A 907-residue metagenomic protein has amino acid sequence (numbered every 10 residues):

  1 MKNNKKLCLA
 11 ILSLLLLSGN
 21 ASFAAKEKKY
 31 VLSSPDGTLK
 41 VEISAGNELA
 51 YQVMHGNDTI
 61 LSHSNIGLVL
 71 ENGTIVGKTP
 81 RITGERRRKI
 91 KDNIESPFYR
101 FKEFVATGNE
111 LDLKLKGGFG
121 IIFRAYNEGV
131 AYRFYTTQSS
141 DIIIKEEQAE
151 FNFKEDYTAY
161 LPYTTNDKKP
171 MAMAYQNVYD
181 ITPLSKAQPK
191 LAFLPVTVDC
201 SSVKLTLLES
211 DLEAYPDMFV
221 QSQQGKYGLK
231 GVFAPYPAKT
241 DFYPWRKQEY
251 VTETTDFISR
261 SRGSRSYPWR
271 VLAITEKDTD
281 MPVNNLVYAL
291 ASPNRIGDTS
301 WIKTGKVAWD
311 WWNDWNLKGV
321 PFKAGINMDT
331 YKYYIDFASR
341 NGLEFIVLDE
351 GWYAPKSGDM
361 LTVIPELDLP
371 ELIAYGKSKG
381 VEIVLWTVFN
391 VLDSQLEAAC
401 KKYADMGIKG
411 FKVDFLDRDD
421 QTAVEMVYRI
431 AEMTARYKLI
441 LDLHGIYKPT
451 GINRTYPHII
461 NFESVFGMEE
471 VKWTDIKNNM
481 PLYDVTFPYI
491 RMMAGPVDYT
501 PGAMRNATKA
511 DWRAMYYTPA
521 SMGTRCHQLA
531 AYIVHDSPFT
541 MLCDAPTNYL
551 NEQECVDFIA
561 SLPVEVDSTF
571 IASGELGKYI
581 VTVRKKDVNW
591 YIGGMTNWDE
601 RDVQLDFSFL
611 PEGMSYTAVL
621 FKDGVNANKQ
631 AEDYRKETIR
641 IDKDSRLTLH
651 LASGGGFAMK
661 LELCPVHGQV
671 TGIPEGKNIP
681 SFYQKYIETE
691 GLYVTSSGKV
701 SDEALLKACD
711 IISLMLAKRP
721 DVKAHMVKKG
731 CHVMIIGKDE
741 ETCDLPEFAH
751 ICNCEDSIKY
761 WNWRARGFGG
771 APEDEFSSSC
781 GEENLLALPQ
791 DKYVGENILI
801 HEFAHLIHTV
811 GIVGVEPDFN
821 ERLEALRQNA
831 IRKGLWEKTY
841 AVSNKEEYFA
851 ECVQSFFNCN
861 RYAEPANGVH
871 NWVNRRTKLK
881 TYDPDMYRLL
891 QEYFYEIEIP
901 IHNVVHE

Functional and structural regions predicted by a protein language model:
K26-A289: N-terminal accessory beta-strand-rich subdomains and adjacent acidic, glycine-rich linkers that precede catalytic cores
R262-F337, N341: An acidic-aromatic substrate-binding cleft motif
L348-T524: Aromatic- and carboxylate-enriched substrate-binding clefts and catalytic-loop regions of carbohydrate-active enzymes
D544-Y591, N628-E632: Glycan-recognition and catalytic regions of carbohydrate-active enzymes
L576-E612, F657-A658: Carbohydrate-binding surface patches
I639-P665: C-terminal beta-strand-rich structural cap/linker in extracellular carbohydrate-active enzymes
N678, T695, N753-N784, L788-P789 (+1 more regions): Metalloprotease/metallohydrolase-associated module, dominated by Zn2+-dependent proteases
N678-Q684, T689-L692, S697-Q828, G834: Acidic/His-rich structured neighborhood in mature extracellular/periplasmic domains
